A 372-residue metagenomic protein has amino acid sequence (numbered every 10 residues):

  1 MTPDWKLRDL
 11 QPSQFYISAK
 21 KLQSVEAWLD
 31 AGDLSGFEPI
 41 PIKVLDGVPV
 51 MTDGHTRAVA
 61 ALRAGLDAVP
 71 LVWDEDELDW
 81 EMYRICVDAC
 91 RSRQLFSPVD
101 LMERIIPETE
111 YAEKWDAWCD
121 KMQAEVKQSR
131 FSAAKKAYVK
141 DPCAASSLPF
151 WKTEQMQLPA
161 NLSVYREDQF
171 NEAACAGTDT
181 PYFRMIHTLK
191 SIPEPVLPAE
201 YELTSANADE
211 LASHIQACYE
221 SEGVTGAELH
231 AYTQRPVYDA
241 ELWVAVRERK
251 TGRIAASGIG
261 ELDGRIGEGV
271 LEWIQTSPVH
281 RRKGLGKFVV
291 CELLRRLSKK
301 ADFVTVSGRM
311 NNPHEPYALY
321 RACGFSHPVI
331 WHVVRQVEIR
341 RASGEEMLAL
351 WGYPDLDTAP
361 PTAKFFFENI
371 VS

Functional and structural regions predicted by a protein language model:
M1-T52, T56-E75, E81-R91, M102-S146: Short, charged/polar connector segments at secondary-structure boundaries
L7-I17, E194-G226, G352-S372: Short amphipathic alpha-helix that is part of the acyltransferase structural core
A137-P198, H332-V334: Acyl-donor-binding surface of acyltransferase catalytic domains
T153-V164, L297-R309: Conserved GNAT acetyl-CoA-binding A-motif
A176-G177, A255-A256, V329: A structural microfeature
G177-L197, S307-H314, C323, V333-S372: C-terminal "cap" of GNAT-fold acetyltransferases
G223-T276: A conserved beta-strand-loop-helix scaffold within acyl/acetyltransferase catalytic domains
T276, R282-S298, R321-A322: Conserved acetyl-CoA-binding loop-helix of GNAT-fold acetyltransferases
